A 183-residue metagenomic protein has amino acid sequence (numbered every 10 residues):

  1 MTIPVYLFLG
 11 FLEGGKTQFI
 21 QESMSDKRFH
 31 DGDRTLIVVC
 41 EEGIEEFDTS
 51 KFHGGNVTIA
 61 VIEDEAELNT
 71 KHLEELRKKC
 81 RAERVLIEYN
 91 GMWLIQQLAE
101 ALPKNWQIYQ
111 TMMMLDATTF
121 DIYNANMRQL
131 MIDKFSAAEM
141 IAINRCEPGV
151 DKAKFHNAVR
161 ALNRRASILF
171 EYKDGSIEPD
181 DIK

Functional and structural regions predicted by a protein language model:
M1-V5, R164-K183: Long, charged, low-complexity intrinsically disordered regions
I3-L9, G14-I122: Nucleotide-state-sensitive switch-loop elements of NTP-binding domains
M24, L36, S50, K71 (+6 more regions): Generic alpha-helix signal with a bias toward terminal, lower-confidence helices and secondary-structure junctions
R84-E171, G175: Phosphate/Mg2+-binding loops and adjacent switch elements in nucleotide/diphosphate-handling enzyme cores
